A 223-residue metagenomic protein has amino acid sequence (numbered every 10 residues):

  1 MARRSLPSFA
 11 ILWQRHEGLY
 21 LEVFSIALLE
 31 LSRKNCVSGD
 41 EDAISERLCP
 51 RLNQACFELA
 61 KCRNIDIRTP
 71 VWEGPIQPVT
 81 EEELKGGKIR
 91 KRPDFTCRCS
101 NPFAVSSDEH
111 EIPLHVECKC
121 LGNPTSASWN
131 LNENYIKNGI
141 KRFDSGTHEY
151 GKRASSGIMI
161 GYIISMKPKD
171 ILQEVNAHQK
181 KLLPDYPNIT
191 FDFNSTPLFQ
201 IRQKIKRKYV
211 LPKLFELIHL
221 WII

Functional and structural regions predicted by a protein language model:
M1-E58: Charged, often low-complexity linker/regulatory segments
A27, L31, L48-A60, G139 (+2 more regions): Hydrophobic, Leu/Ile/Phe/Ala-enriched alpha-helical segments that form helix-helix packing faces
A55-K88, D94-T96: A short acidic/basic microdomain associated with nuclease active sites
K91-P93, L114, G157: Residue-level detector of short, conserved catalytic/binding motifs and their immediate flanks
F95-C97, I112-N123, F143: Conserved catalytic cores of phosphodiester-cleaving nucleases, focusing on short active-site segments
V105-S107: Short loop/turn motifs that connect adjacent beta-strands in outer-membrane beta-barrel proteins
N123-Q200: Acidic, metal/cofactor-coordinating or nucleic-acid-engaging core segments within structured domains
H178-Q179, L198-I223: Eukaryote-biased recognition of electropositive, low-complexity segments and basic polyanion/acidic-motif-binding
